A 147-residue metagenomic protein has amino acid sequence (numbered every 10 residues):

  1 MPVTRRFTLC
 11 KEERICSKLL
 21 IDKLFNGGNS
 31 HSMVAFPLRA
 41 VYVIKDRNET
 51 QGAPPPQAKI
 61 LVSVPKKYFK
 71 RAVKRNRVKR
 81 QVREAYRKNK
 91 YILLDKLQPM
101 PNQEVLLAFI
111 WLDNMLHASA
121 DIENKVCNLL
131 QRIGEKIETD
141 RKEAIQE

Functional and structural regions predicted by a protein language model:
M1-E147: Positively charged, solvent-exposed patches that mediate nucleic-acid binding
